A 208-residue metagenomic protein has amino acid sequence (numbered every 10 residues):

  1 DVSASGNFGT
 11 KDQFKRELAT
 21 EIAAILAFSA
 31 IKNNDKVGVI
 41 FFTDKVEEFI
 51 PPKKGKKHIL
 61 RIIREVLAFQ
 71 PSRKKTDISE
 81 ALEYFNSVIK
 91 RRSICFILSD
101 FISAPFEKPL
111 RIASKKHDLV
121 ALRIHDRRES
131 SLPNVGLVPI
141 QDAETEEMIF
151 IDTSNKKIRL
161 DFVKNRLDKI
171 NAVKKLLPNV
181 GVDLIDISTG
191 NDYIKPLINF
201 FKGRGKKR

Functional and structural regions predicted by a protein language model:
V2-P52, Y84, I94-F96, A104 (+2 more regions): An amphipathic, basic-hydrophobic helix/alpha-beta surface used to engage anionic, phosphate-rich ligands or surfaces
G6, T10, V66-Q70, G181-L184: Short amphipathic alpha-helical interaction patches enriched in hydrophobic/aromatic residues with interspersed Lys/Arg
T20, K74-I78, R166: A conditional alpha-helix N-cap/helix-loop micro-motif detector
F49-E65, K175-N179: Short, electropositive alpha-helical surface patch
K57-S93, P105-F106, D126-R127: Von Willebrand factor
Y84-I94, P105, P109-R208: Von Willebrand factor type A / integrin I
